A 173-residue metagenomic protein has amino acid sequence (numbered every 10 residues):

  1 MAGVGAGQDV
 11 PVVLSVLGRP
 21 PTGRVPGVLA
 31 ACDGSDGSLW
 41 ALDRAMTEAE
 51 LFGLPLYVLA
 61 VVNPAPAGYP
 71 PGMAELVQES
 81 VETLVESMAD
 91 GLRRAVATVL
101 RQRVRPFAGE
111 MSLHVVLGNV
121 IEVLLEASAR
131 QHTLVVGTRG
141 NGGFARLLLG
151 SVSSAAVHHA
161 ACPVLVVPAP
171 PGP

Functional and structural regions predicted by a protein language model:
M1-R24, G37, T98-L134, P171-P173: Structural beta-alpha unit
G3-P20, A60-G91, P173: Acidic, proline/glycine-rich short linear motifs
L17-Q78, A127: Small/aliphatic-rich secondary-structure junction motif
V28, A45, L124, V135 (+1 more regions): Hydrophobic structural packing positions in well-ordered secondary structure
E48, F52-P55, G109, T133 (+1 more regions): Short glycine/serine/threonine/alanine-rich loop segments
Y57-L59, S112-V116, L165: General small-molecule cofactor/ligand-binding pocket signal
T133-H158, P173: Glycine-rich, Arg-bearing micro-motifs that act as flexible, cationic patches
C162-P173: Short, flexible loop segments at boundaries between secondary-structure elements
